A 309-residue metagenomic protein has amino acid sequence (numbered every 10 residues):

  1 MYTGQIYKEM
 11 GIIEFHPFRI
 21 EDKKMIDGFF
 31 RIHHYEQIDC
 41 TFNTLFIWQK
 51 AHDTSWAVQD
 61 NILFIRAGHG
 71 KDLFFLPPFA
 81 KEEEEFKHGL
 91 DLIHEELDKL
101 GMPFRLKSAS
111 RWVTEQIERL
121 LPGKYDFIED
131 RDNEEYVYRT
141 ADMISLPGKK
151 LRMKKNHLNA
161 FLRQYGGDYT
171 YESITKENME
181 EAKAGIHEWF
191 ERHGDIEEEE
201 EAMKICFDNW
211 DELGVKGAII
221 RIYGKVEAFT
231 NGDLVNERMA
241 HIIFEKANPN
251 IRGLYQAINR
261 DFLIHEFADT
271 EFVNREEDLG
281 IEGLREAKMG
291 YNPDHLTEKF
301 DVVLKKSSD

Functional and structural regions predicted by a protein language model:
Y2-H88, G194-D208: N-terminal charged segments
I26, F161, K288: A residue-level signal for conserved active-site and pocket-lining positions in enzyme catalytic cores
D39-W112, R221-I251: Conserved donor-binding loop and adjoining core beta-sheet/short helix segment in diverse acyl/aminoacyl transferases
M102-D130: Non-catalytic accessory segments adjacent to catalytic cores
R105-L106, T170, F272-R275: Short catalytic-loop micro-motif centered on adjacent basic/acidic residues
L121-G194: Acyltransferase donor/substrate-recognition loop-hinge adjacent to the catalytic core
E172, K176-H241: A mid-sequence, solvent-exposed acidic-amphipathic segment
K216-K305: Aromatic (often tryptophan-rich) hydrophobic motifs at membrane interfaces
